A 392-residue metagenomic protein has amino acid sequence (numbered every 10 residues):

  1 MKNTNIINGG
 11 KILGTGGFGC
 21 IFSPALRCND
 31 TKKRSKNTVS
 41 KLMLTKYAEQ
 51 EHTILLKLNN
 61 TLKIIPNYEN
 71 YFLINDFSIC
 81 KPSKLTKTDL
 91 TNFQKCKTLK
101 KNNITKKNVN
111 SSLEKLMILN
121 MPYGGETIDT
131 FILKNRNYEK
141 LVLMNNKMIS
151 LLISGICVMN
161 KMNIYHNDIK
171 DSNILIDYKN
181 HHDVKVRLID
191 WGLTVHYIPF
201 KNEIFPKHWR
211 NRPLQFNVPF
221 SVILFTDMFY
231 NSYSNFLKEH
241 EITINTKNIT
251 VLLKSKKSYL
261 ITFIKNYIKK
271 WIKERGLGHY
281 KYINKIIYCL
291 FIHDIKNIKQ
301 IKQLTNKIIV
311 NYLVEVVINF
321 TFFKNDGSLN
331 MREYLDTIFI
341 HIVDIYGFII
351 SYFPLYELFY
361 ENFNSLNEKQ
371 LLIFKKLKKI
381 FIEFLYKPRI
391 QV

Functional and structural regions predicted by a protein language model:
K2-I12: Conserved N-terminal boundary motif of the eukaryotic protein kinase catalytic domain
G17-K101, K106-K107: ATP-binding glycine-rich loop module of kinase domains
Y68-M144, F200, Y230, N235 (+1 more regions): Conserved structural core of kinase catalytic domains
M159-Y178: Catalytic-loop of the protein kinase fold
D183-N362: C-lobe/activation-segment region of protein kinase-like
F384-V392: A conserved short helix/loop substructure at the end of the activation segment of eukaryotic-like protein kinase domains
